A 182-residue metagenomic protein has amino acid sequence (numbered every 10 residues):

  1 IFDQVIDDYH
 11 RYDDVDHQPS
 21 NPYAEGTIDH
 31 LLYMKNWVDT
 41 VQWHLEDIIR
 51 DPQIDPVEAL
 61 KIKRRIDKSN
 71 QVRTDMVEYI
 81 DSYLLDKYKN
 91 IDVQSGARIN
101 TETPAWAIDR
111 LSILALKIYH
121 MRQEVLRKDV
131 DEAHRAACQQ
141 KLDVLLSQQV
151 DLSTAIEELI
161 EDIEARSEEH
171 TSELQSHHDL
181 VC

Functional and structural regions predicted by a protein language model:
I1-Q53: Leu/Val/Ala/Ile-rich N-terminal alpha-helices, chiefly Sec-type signal peptides and the beginnings
I1-V5, A59-M76, I80-Y83: Alpha-helical coiled-coil
N21-M34, D67, G96-L111: Short, charge/polar-rich alpha-helical segments
K35-R50, S69, M76, I80 (+5 more regions): Non-transmembrane amphipathic alpha-helical segments
A59-K68, H134-V144: Short, charged, amphipathic alpha-helical segments
I80-R98: Short, solvent-exposed, charged loop/turn and helix-capping segments that join or cap alpha-helices on peripheral
E169-C182: Single conserved hydrophobic/aromatic residue that forms the stacking wall/gate of nucleotide- or nucleobase-binding
